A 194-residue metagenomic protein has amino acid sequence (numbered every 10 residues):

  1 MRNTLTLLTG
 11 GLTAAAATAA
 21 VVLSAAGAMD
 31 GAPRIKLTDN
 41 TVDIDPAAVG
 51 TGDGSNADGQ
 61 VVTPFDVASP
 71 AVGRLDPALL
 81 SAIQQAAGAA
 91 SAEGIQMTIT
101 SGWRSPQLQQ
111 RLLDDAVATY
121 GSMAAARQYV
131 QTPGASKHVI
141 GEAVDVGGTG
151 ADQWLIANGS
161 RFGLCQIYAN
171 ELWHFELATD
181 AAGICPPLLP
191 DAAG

Functional and structural regions predicted by a protein language model:
M1-A15: N-terminal export and membrane-targeting signals
A15-A26: Hydrophobic alpha-helical membrane-insertion segments, chiefly the h-region of N-terminal signal peptides
G27-G194: Cell-envelope/glycan interface and biosynthesis
